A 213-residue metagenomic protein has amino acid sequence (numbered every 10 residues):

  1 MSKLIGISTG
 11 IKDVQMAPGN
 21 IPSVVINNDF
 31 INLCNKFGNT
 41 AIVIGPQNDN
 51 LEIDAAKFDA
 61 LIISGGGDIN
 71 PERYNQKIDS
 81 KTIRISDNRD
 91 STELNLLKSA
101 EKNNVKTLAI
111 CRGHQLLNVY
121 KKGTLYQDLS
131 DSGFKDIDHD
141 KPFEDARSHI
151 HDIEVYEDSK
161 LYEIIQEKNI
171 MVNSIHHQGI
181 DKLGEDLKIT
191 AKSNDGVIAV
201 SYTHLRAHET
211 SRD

Functional and structural regions predicted by a protein language model:
M1-L108, V119-Y120, S130-M171, H177 (+3 more regions): N-terminal beta1-alpha1 cap of cysteine-dependent amidohydrolase-like domains
C111: Conserved G/P- and acidic residue-centered "switch" motifs that form tight phosphate/ATP-binding loops in soluble
H114-L116: Hydrophobic, aromatic-enriched interface-forming segments
G123-T124: Post-Walker A helix-loop "phosphate-sensing" segment adjacent to the P-loop in P-loop NTPases
A207-D213: A short, hydrophobic C-terminal helix/tail in secreted or cell-surface proteins
